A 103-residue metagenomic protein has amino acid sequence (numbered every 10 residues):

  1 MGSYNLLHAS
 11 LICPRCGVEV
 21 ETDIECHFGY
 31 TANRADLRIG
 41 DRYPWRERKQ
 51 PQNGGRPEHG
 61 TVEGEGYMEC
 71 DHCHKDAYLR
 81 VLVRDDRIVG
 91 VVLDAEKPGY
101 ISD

Functional and structural regions predicted by a protein language model:
M1, L37-I39, R46-E58: Short Cys/His-rich Zn2+-coordinating modules
M1-H8, E58-E65: Short, flexible, mixed-charge glycine/proline-rich loop motifs that serve as phosphate/nucleic-acid-contacting
H8-A9, I24-F28, W45, K49-P51: A structural signal for the main folded, soluble domain(s) of proteins
C13-C16, C70-C73: Short cysteine-rich clusters marking metal-coordination/redox-active sites
T22-D23, Y78-R80: Short, non-ligating residues that shape and space the ligands of small metal-coordination modules and catalytic
D23-E25, Y30, A35, H59-T61 (+1 more regions): Long, low-hydrophobicity ectodomains and other hydrophilic envelope-associated domains
F28-I39, D85-A95: Short cysteine/histidine-rich metal-coordination sites, predominantly Zn2+-binding motifs
P98-D103: Glycine-rich, aromatic-bearing surface loops/beta-hairpins
